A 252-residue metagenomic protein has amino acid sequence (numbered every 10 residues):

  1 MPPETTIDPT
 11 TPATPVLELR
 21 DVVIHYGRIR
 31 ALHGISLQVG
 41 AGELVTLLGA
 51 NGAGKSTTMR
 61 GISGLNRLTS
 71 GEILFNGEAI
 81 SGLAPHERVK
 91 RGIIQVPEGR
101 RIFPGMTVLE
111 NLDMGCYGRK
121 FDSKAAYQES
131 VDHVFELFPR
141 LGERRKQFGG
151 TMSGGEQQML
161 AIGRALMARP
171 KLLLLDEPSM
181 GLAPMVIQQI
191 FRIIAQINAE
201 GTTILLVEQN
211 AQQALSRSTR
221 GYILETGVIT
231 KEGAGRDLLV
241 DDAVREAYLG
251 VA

Functional and structural regions predicted by a protein language model:
P2-A252: Glycine-rich phosphate-binding loops of nucleotide-dependent enzymes
